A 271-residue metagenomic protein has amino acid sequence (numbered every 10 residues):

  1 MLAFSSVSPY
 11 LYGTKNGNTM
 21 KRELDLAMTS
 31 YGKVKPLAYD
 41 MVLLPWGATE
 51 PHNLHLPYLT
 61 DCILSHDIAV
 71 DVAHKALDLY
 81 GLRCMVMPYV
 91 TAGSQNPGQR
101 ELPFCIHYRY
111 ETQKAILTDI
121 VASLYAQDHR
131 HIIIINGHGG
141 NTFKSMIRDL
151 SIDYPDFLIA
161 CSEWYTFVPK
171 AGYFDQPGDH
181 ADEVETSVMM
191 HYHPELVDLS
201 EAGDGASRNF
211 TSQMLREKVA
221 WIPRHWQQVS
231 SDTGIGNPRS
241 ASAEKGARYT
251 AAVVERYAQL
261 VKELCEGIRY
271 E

Functional and structural regions predicted by a protein language model:
M1-F4, M20: Accessible peptide chain termini
F4-S5, M41: Generic N-terminal simple sequence motifs
N16-H131, G137-E271: Extended, histidine- and acidic-residue-enriched regions that form the cofactor-binding/catalytic faces
